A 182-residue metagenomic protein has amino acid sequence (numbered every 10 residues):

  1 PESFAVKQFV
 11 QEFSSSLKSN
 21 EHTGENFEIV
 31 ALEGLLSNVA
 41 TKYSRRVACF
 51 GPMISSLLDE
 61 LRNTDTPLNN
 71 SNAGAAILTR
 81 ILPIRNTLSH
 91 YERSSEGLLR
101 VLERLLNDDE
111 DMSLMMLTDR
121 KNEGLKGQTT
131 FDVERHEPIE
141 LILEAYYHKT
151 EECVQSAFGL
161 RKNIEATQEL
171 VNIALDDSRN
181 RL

Functional and structural regions predicted by a protein language model:
P1-L170, A174-D177: Peripheral, non-transmembrane regulatory/ligand-interaction domains of membrane transport proteins
R179-R181: Short, intrinsically disordered, charge-balanced linker/junction segments flanking boundaries in proteins
